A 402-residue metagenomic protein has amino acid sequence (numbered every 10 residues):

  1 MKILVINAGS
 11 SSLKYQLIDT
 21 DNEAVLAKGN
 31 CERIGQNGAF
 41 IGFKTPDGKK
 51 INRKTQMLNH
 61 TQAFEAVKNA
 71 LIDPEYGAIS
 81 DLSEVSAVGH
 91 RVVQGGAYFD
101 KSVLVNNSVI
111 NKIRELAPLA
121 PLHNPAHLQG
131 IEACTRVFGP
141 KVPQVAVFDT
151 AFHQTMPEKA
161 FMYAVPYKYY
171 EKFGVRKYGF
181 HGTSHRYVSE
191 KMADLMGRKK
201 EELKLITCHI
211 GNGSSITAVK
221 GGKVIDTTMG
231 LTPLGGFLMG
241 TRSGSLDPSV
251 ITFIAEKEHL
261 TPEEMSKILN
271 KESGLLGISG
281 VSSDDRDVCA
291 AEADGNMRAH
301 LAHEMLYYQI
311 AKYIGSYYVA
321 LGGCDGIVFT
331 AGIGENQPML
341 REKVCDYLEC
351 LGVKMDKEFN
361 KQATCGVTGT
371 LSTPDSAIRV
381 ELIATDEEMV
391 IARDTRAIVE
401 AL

Functional and structural regions predicted by a protein language model:
M1-G96: N-terminal glycine/serine-rich phosphate-binding loop of ATP-dependent small-molecule kinases, especially carbohydrate
G9, H90-V93, I210, C324 (+1 more regions): Glycine-rich beta-strand-to-loop/alpha-helix junction loops that act as flexible
A70-S86, M192-K199, I314-D325: Phosphate/pyrophosphate-binding loops at sites that engage ATP/ADP/AMP, CoA/4′-phosphopantetheine, polyphosphate
L71, E75-H123, P143-V145, A151-A160: Short beta-strand-loop/turn "lid" adjacent to the catalytic site in phosphate-handling enzymes
F152-A255: Glycine-rich phosphate-binding loop of actin/hexokinase-like ATP-binding domains
K220, D226-T261, K267, A331-A363: Catalytic phosphate/nucleotide-handling subdomain of diverse soluble enzymes
K267, G274-I278, D285-A320: Adenine-nucleotide phosphate-binding core of ATP-dependent small-molecule kinases
H300, E304-A320, G334-L402: Internal helix-turn-beta structural module
